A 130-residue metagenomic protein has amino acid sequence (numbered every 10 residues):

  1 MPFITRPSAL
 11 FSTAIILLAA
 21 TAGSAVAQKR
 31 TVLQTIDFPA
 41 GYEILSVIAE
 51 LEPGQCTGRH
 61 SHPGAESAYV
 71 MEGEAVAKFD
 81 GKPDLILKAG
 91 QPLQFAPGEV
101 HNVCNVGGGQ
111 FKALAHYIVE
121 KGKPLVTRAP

Functional and structural regions predicted by a protein language model:
M1-S12: Bacterial N-terminal signal peptides that target proteins for export
S12-T21: Bacterial N-terminal signal peptides
T21-A27: Sec/Tat signal peptide C-region and signal peptidase I cleavage site
K29-G58, H116: A short glycine-rich, His/Asp/Glu-containing loop-to-beta-strand
L51-E52, G81-G98: Short acidic-glycine-tyrosine-enriched beta hairpin
C56-G58, V76, L93-V103: Histidine-centered metal-chelating micro-motifs
P63-G81, Q91: Glycine- and acidic-residue-biased ligand/ion/polar-headgroup-sensing regions
G98-G122: Ligand-binding loop in jelly-roll beta-barrel domains
